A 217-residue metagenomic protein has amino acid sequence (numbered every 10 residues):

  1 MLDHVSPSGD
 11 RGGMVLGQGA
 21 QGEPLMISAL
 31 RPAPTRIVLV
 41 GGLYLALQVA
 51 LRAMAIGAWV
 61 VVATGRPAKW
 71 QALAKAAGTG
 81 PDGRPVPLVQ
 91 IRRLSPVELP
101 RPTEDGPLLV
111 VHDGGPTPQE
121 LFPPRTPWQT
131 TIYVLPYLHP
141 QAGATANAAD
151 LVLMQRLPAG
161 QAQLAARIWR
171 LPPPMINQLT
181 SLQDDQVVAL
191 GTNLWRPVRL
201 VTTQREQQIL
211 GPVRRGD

Functional and structural regions predicted by a protein language model:
M1-V86, G191-D217: Extended, compositionally biased accessory segments flanking or bridging domains
P24-M26, L47-Q48, S95-L99, P116-E120 (+1 more regions): A generic local structural motif
L39-L43, A63-P67, V111-T117, V134-Y137 (+1 more regions): Structural motif
G78-Y133: Conserved nucleotide-sensing/catalytic segment adjacent to the nucleotide-binding pocket in NTP-handling enzymes
G115-T202, I209: Replace "adjacent to P-loop NTPase cores in ATP/GTP-dependent enzymes" with "adjacent to NTP-binding cores
